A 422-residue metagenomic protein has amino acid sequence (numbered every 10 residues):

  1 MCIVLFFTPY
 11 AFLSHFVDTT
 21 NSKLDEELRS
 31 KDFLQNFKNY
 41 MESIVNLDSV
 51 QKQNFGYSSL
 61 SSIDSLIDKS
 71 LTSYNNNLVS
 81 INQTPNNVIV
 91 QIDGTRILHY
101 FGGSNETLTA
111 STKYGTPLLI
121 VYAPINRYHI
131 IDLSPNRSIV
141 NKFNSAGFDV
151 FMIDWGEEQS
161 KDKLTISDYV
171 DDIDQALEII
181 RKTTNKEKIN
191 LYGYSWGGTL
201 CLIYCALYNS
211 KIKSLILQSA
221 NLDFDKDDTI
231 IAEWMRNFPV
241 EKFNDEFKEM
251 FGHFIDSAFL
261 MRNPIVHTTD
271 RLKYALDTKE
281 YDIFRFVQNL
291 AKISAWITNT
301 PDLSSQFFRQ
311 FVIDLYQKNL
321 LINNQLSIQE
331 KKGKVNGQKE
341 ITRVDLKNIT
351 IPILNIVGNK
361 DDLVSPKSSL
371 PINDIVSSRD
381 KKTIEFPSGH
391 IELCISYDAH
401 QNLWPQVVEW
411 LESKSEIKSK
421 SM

Functional and structural regions predicted by a protein language model:
M1-N46, Q51-K52, K182, K186 (+2 more regions): Alpha/beta-hydrolase-fold enzymes
D25, R29-T107: Low-complexity, highly charged intrinsically disordered N-terminal segments that act as targeting/localization
N82-T84, V88-E158: Short, surface-exposed "cap/lid" segments of acyl-processing enzymes
L119-A123, S195, V357-G358: The conserved beta1-alpha1 loop
G156-D162, V170-I189: Conserved acidic catalytic loop of the alpha/beta-hydrolase fold
I349, N355-V357, D361: Short beta-strand/loop motif that positions the catalytic acidic residue of the alpha/beta-hydrolase fold
I351, S365-D374: Short alpha-helix in the alpha/beta-hydrolase fold that links the catalytic acid
L363, T383, P387-N402: Catalytic histidine-centered segment of alpha/beta-hydrolase-like enzymes
